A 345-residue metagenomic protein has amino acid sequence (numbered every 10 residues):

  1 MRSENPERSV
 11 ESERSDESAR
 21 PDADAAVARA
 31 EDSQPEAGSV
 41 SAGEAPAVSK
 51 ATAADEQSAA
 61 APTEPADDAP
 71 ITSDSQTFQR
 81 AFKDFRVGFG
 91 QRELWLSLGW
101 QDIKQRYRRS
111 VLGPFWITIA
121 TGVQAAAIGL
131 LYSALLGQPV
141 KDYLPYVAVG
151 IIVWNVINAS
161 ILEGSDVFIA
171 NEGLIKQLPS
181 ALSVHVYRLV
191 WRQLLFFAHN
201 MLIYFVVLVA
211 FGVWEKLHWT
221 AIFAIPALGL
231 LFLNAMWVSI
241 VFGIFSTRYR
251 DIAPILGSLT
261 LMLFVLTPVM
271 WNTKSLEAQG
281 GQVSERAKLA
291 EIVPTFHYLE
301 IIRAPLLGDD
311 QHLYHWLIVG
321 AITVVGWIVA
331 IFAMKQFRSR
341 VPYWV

Functional and structural regions predicted by a protein language model:
R2-E7, D24-A28, P35-V345: Hydrophobic transmembrane alpha-helices and immediately adjacent juxtamembrane helices of multi-pass inner-membrane
V10-A19: Acidic, glycine-centered low-complexity repeats within long intrinsically disordered regions
